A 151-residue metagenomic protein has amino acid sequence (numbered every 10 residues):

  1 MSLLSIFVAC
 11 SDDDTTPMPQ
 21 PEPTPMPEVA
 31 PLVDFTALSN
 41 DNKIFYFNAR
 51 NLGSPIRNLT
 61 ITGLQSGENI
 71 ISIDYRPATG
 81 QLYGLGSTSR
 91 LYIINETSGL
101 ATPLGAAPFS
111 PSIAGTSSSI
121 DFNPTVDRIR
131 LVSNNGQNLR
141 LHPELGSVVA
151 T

Functional and structural regions predicted by a protein language model:
S5-L32: Bacterial Sec-dependent N-terminal signal peptides
P25-N51: An edge-strand/N-cap motif at the start of beta-rich repeat modules
L32-V33, T79-G80, T125-D127: Short coil/turn segments that connect the beta-strands within blades of beta-propeller domains
D41-F45, G80, S87-Y92, N135-N138: Loop/turn residues immediately N-terminal
F47-R50, Y75, Y92-N95, N138-L141: Hydrophobic/aromatic beta-strand positions that recur at structurally equivalent sites within the blades
S54-Q65, A101-F109, H142-T151: Beta-propeller fold detector
G67-A78, P108-T125: Repeated scaffold domains used in trafficking and secretory/extracellular systems, primarily beta-propellers
